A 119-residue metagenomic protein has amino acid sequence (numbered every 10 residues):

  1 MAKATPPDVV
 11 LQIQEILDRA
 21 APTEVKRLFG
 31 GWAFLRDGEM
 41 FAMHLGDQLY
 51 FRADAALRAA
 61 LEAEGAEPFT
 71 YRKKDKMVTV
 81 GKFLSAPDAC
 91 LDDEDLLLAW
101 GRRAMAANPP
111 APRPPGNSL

Functional and structural regions predicted by a protein language model:
M1-L119: Charge-dense, helix-prone N-terminal extensions
